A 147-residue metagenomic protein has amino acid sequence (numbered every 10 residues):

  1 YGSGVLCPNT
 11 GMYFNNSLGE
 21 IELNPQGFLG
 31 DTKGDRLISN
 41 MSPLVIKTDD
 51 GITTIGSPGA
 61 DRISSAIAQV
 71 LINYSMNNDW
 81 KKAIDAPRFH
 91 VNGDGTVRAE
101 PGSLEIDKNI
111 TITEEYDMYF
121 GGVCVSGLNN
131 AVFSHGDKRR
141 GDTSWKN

Functional and structural regions predicted by a protein language model:
Y1-T113: Proteins synthesized as precursors that undergo proteolytic processing into mature forms
D79, T96, E105-N147: Terminal-appendage/accessory-domain detector
